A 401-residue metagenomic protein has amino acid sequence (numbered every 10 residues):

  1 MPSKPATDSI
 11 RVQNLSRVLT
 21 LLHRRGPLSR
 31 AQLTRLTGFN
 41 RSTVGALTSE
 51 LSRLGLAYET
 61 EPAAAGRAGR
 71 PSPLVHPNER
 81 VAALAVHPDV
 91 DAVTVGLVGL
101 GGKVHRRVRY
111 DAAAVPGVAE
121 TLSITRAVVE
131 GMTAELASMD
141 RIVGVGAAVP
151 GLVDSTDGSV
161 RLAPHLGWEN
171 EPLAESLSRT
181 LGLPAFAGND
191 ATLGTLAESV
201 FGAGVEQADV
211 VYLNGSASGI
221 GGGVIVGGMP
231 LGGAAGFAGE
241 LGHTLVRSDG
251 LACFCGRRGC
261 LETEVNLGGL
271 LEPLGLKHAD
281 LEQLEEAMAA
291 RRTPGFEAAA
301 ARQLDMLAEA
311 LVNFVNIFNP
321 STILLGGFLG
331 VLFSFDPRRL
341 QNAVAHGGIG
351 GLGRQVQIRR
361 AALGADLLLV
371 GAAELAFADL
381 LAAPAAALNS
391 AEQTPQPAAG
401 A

Functional and structural regions predicted by a protein language model:
M1-R141, D249, L261-A401: ATP-binding/phosphotransfer module of carbohydrate and carboxylate kinases, centering on a glycine-rich
T7, A163-L166, L213, A361: Glycine- and other small-residue-rich loops at beta-strand/loop junctions that grip anionic moieties
G66, G151-S155, T192-T195, G219-G221 (+3 more regions): Short, active-site-adjacent cap segments at secondary-structure transitions
L74, A83-H87, I142-G146, D209-N214 (+1 more regions): Short glycine-aspartate micro-motif
G99, S155, I225: Short, acidic, Ser/Thr-enriched surface-loop or helix-capping motifs
V104-G146, G151-V211, S334-H346: Glycine-rich phosphate-binding loop and adjoining helix at the ATP-binding site of ATP-dependent phosphoryl-transfer
R107-R109, P116-T121, E169, E175-P294 (+1 more regions): Glycine/GP-enriched mid-protein hinge/lid loop-to-helix segment characteristic of carbohydrate kinases
